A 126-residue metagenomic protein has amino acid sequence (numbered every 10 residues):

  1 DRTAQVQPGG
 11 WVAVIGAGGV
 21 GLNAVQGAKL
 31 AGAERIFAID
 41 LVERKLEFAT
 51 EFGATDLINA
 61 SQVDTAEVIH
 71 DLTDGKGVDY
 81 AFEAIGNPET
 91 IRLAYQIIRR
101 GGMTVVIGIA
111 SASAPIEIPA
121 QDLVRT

Functional and structural regions predicted by a protein language model:
D1-V63, E67: Mid-domain Rossmann-like dinucleotide-binding core that forms the NAD(H)/NADP(H) cofactor-binding site
A4-V6, T73, I85, I98-R99: A generic alpha-to-beta junction signature in SAM-dependent methyltransferases
G27-L30, E51-G53, D71-T73, Y95-R99 (+1 more regions): Short, glycine/charged-enriched secondary-structure capping and boundary segments
T65-G75: Conserved amphipathic alpha-helix within the SDR
D79-F82: N-terminal Rossmann-like NAD(P) cofactor-binding module of classical short-chain dehydrogenase/reductase
N87-T126: Glycine-rich phosphate-binding loop and adjacent beta-alpha segment of Rossmann(oid) nucleotide-cofactor-binding
